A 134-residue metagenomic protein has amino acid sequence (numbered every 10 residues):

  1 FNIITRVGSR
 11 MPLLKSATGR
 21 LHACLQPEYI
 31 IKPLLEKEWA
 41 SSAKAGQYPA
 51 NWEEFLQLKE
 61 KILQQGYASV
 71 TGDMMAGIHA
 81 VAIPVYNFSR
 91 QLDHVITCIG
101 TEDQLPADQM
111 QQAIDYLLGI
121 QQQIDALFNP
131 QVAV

Functional and structural regions predicted by a protein language model:
F1-K37: Amphipathic alpha-helical effector-binding/dimerization core of metabolite-sensing transcriptional regulators
F1-N2, G8-S9, W39-A40, Q65 (+2 more regions): Short leucine-rich amphipathic alpha-helices used at interfaces
R20, K44, P106: Generic anion/oxyanion-binding catalytic loop in active/binding sites
H22, Q26, E38-W39, K59 (+1 more regions): Short, well-ordered alpha-helical segments in soluble proteins
P33-K44, L118-V134: Cysteine/selenocysteine-centered motifs that mediate thiol-based redox chemistry or coordinate metal-sulfur cofactors
Q47-Q121: Extended hydrophobic
